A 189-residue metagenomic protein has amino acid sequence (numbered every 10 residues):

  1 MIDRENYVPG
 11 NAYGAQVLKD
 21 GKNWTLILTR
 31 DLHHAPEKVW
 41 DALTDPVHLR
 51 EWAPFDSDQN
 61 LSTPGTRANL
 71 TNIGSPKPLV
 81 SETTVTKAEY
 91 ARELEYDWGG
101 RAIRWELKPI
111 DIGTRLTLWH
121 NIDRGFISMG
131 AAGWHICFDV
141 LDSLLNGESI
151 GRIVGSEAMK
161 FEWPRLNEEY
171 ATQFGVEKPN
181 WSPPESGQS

Functional and structural regions predicted by a protein language model:
M1-G21, G113-S189: Terminal "cap-and-tail" regions of soluble proteins that handle hydrophobic small molecules
V17, V85, W105-L107: A structural signal for short hydrophobic beta-strand segments in well-ordered beta-sheet cores
K19-L28, H34, K38, P46-T84 (+2 more regions): Short beta-edge strand/loop motif at the mouth of beta-sheet-based domains
L32, G74, E89, W98-G100 (+1 more regions): A generic beta-sheet turn/junction motif
P36-E37, K87-A91, L107-R115: A short, structured loop/turn motif at beta-sheet edges
A53, N72, W98, L107 (+1 more regions): Residue-level recognition of conserved beta-strand positions in structured domain cores
N69, E93-E95, R104, R115-T117: General beta-strand recognition
